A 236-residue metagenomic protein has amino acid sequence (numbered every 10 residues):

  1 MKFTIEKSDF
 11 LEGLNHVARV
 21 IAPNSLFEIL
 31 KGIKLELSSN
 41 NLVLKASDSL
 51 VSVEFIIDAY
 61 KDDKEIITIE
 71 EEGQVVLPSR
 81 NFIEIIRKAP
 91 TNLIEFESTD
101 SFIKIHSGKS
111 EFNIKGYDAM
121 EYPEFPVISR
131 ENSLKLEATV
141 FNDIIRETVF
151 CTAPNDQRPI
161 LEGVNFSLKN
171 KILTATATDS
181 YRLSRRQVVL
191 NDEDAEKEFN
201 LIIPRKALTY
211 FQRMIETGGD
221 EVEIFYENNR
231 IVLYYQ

Functional and structural regions predicted by a protein language model:
M1-Q236: Structural preference for solvent-exposed beta-strand-turn elements and adjacent flexible terminal/loop segments within
